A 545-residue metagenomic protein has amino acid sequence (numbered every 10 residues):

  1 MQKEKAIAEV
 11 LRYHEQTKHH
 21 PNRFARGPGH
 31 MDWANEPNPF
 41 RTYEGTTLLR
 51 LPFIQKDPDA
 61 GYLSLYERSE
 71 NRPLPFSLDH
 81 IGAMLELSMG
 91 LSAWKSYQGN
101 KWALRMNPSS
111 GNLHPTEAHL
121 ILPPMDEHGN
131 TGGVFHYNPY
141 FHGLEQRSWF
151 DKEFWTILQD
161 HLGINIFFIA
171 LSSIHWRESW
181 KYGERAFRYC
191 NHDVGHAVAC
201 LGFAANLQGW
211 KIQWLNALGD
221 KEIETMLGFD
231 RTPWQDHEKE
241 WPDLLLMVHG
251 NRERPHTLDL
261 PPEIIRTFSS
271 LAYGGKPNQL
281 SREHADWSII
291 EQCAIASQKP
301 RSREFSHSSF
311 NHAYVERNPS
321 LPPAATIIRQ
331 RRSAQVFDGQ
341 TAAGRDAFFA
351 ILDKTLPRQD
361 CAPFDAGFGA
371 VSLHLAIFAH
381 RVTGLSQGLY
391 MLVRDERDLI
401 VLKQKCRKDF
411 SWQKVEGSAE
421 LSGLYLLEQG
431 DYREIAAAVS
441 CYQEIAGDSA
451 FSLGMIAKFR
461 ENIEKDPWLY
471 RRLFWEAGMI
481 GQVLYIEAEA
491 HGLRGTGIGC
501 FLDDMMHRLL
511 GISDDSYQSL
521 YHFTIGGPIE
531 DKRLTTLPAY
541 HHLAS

Functional and structural regions predicted by a protein language model:
M1-V483, A490-S545: N-terminal accessory segments that position/regulate proteins before the catalytic core
